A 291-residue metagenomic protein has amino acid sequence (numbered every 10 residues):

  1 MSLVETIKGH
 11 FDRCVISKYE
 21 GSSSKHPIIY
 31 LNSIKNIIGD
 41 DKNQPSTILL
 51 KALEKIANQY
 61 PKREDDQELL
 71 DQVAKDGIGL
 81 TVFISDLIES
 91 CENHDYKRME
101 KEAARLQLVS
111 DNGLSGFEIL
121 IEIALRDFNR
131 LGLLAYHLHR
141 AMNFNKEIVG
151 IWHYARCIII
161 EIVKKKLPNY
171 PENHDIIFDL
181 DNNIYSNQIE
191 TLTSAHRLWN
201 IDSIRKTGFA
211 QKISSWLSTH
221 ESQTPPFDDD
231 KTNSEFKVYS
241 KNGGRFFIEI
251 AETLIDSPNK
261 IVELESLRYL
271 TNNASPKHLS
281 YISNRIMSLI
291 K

Functional and structural regions predicted by a protein language model:
M1-K291: Mature, well-folded catalytic/scaffold domains that follow N-terminal targeting or propeptide regions
